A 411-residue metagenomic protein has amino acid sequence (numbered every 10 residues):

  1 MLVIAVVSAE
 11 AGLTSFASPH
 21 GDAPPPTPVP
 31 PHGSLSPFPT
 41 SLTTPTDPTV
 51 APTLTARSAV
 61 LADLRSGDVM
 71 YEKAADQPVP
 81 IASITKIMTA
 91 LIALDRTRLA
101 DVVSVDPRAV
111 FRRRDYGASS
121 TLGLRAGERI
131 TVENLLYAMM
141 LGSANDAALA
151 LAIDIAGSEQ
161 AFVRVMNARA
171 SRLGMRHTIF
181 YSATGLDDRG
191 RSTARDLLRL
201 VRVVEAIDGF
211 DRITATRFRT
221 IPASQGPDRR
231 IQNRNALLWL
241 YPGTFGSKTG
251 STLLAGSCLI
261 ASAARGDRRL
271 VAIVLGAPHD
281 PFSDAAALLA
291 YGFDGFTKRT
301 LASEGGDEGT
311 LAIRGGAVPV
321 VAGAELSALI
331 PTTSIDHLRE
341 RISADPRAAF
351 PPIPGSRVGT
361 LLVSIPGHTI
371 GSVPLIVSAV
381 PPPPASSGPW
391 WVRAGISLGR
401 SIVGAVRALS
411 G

Functional and structural regions predicted by a protein language model:
M1-E10: Bacterial N-terminal signal peptides
A9, L13-R195, R199-D208: Active-site-adjacent loops and short helices of periplasmic peptidoglycan-processing enzymes
M175-I179, D188-G411: Domain-terminus/edge residues, biased toward the C-terminal soluble/receptor-binding domains of extracytoplasmic
